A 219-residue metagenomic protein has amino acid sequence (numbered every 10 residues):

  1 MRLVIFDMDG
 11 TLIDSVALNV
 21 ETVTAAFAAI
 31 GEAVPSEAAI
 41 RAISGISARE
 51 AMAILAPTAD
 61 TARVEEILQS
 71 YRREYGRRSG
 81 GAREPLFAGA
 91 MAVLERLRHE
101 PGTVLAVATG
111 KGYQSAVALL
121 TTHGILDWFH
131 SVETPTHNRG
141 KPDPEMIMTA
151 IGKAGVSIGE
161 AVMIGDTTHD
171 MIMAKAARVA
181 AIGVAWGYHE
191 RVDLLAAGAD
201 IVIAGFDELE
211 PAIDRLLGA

Functional and structural regions predicted by a protein language model:
M1-A42: Active-site neighborhood of HAD-like aspartate-dependent phosphohydrolases
V23, V93-L120: Substrate-recognition element of Asp-dependent hydrolases with the DxDx(T/V) motif
A26-F27, S47-T61, L119, A150-I151: Helix-loop "lid/cap" segments that line or gate small-molecule binding pockets
I54-A92: Metal-dependent phosphoesterase signature
E84-P85, A106, G112-M163, T168-A177 (+1 more regions): Substrate-recognition "cap/lid" segment bordering the active-site pocket of phosphatases
M91-H99, M171-A176: Surface-exposed amphipathic alpha-helices with a cationic face
I201-G205: Short acidic-hydrophobic, aromatic-tinged amphipathic segments that line or gate anion-handling sites
